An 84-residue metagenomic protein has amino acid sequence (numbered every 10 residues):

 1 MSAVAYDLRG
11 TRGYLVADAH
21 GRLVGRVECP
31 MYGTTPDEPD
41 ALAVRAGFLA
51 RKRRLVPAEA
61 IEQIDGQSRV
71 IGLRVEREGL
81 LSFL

Functional and structural regions predicted by a protein language model:
M1-L84: Peripheral interaction segments used for macromolecular assembly
